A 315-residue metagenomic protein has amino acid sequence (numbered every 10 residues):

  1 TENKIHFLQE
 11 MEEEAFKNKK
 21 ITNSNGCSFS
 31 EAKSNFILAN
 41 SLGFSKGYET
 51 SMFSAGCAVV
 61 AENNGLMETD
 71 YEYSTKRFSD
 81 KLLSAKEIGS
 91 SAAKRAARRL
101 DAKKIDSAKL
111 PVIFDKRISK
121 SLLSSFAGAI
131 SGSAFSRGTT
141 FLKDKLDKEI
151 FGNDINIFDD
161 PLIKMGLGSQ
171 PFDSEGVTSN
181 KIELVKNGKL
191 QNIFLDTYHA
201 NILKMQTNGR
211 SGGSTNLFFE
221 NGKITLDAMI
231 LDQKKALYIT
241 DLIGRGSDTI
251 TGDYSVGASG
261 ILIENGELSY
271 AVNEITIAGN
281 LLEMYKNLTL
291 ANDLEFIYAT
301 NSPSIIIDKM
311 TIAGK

Functional and structural regions predicted by a protein language model:
T1-Q170, S174-N180, K186-K189, E267 (+1 more regions): Active-site bordering "gate/hinge" segments that shape substrate access to catalytic or cofactor-binding pockets
K145-K315: Dual-mode signal for accessory low-complexity, basic/Gly-rich regions
